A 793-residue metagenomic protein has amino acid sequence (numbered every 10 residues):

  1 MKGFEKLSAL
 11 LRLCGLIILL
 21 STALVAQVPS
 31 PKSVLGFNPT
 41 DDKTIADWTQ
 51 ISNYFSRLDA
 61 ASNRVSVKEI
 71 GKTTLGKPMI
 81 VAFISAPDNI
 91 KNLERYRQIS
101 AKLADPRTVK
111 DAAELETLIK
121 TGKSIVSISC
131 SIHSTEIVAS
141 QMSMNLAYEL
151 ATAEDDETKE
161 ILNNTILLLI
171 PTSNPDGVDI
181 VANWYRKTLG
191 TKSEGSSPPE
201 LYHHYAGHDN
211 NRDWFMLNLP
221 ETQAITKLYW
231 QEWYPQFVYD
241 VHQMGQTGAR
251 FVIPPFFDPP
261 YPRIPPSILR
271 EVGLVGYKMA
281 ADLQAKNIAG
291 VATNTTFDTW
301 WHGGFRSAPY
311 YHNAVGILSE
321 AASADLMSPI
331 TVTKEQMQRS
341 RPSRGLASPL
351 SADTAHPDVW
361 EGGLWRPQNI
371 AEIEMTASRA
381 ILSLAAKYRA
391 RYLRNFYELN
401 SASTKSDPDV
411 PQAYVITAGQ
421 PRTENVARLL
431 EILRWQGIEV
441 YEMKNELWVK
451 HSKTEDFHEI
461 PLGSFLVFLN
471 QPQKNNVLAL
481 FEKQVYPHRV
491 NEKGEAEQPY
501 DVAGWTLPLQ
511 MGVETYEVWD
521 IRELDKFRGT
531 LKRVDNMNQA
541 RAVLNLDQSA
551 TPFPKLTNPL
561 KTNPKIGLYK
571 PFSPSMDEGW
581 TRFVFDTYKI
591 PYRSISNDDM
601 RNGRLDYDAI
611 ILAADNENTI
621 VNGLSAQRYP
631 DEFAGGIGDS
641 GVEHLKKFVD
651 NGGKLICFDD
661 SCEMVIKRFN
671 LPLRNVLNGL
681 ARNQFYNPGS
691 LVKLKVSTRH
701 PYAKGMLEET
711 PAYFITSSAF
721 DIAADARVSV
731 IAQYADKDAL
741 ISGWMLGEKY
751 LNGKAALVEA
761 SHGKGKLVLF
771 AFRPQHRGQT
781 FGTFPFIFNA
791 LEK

Functional and structural regions predicted by a protein language model:
M1-E5, L24-P29: Basic/polar N-terminal segments that are highly enriched at the extreme N-terminus, encompassing both cleavable
K2-C14: Short, low-complexity, charge-dense intrinsically disordered segments
R12-A23: Bacterial N-terminal signal peptides
L16, K77, V178: Gly/Ser/Thr-rich helix-start
Q27-I166, A206, R212-D213, N218-P220 (+7 more regions): Intrinsic-disorder/low-complexity accessory segments
T158, N163-I166, S173-R212: Divalent-metal coordination cores built from histidine and acidic residues
P171-N174, Y185, D240-G248, S661-C662: Short, solvent-exposed turn/loop segments enriched in Gly/Ser/Thr/Pro and often Arg
D176-G177, G245-T247, D325, N618: Feature marks short, surface-exposed loop/turn motifs that line or immediately flank catalytic pockets and channel
